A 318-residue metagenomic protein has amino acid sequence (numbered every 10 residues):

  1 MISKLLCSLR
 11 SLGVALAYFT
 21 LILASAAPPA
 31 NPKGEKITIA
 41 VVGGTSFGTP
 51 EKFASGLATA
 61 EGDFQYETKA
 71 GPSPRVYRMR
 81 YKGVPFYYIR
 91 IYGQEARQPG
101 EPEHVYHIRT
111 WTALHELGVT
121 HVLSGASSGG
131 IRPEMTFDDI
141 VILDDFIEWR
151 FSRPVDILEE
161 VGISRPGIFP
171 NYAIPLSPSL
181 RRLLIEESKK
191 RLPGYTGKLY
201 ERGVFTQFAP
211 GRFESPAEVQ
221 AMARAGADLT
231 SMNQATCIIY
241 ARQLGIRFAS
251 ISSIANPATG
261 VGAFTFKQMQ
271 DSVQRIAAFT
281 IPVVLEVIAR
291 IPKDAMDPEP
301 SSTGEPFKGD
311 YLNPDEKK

Functional and structural regions predicted by a protein language model:
M1-S8: N-terminal secretory signal peptides that target proteins for export/translocation
S11-I22: Bacterial N-terminal signal peptides
P28-Y172: Metabolite-binding pocket within alpha/beta catalytic cores that recognizes anionic/polar moieties
L114-G118, A223, R242: Non-catalytic positions within long, well-ordered alpha-helices that form the structural scaffold/packing of enzyme
T120-H121, D228, R247: Short acidic/polar active-site loop segments enriched in Thr and Asp
N171-R224: Active-site rim beta-loop-alpha module in soluble metabolic enzymes
M232-M269: Zn-dependent metallopeptidase/amidohydrolase metal-coordination segment
A258-N313: His/Asp/Glu-rich mid-to-C-terminal helical/loop segments that flank catalytic regions of hydrolases
